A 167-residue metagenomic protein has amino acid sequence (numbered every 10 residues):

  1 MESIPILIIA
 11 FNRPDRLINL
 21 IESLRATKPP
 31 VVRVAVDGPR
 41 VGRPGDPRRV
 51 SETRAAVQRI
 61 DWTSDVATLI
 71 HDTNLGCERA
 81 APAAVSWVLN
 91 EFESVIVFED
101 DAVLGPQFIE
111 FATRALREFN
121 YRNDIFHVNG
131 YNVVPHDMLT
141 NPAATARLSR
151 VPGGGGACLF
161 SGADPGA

Functional and structural regions predicted by a protein language model:
M1-T27, A35: N-proximal low-complexity "stem/linker" segments adjacent to membrane-targeting elements
A26-L69: Acidic donor-binding segment of Leloir-type glycosyltransferases
T73-A80: A short, glycine-/small-residue-rich helix N-cap motif at loop->alpha-helix starts within glycosyltransferase
P82-S94: Active-site nucleotide-sugar/metal-binding loop of Leloir-type enzymes
F92-V103: Short beta-strand-to-loop acidic/aromatic patch adjacent to the donor-nucleotide binding site
Q107-A143: Conserved donor NDP-sugar-binding/catalytic core segment of glycosyltransferases
G153-A167: Conserved nucleotide-sugar donor-binding and metal-coordinating catalytic region shared by glycosyltransferases
